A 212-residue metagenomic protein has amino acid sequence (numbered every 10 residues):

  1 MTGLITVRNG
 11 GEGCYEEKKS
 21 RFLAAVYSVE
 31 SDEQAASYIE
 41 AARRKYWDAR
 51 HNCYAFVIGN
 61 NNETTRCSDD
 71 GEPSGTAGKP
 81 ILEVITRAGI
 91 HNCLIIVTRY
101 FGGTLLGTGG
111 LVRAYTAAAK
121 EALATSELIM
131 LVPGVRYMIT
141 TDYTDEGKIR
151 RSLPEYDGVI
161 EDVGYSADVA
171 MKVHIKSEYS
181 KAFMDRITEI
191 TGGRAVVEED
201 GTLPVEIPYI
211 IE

Functional and structural regions predicted by a protein language model:
M1-G75, E198-E212: C-terminal regulatory domains involved in ligand/effector binding and gene-expression control
A24-A25, N52-Y54, N92-I95, R136 (+2 more regions): Structural motif
A77-S126: Active-site beta-strand/loop microenvironment that shapes enzyme catalytic pockets
E127-Y143, M171-V173: Short glycine-/aliphatic-rich beta-strand segments at the starts of folded cytosolic domains
T140-G158: Short amphipathic alpha-helix segments
I149-E155, A182-T191: Short amphipathic alpha-helices in soluble, non-transmembrane regions that often serve as interface/regulatory elements
I160-Y165, T191-P208: Conserved short beta-strand edge segments in small beta-sheet-based binding/regulatory domains
V173, Y179-S180: Terminal, non-globular segments
